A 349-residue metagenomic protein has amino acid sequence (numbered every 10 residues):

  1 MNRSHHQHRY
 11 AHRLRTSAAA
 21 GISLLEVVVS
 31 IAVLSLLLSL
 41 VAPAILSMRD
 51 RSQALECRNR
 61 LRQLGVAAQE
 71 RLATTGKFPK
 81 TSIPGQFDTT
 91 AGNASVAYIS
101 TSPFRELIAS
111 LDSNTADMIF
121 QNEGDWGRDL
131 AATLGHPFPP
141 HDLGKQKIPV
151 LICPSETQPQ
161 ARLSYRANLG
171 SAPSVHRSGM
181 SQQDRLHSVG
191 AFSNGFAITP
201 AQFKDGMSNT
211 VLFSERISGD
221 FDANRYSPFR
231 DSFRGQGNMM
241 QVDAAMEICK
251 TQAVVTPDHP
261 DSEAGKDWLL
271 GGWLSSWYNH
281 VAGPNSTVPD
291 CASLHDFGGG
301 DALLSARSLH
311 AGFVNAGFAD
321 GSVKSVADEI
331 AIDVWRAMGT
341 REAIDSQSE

Functional and structural regions predicted by a protein language model:
M1-I22, D88-T89: N-terminal leader/signal peptides at the extreme start of proteins
R3, R9, R15, A32 (+2 more regions): Intrinsically disordered, low-complexity segments enriched in polar/charged residues with Gly/Pro, especially when
H12, I22, A32, L36 (+3 more regions): Intrinsic-disorder/low-complexity peptide segments enriched for small residues
A18-E56, Q63-L64: N-terminal single-pass transmembrane signal-anchor helix
A44-E349: Internal low-complexity, small-residue/proline-rich segments
